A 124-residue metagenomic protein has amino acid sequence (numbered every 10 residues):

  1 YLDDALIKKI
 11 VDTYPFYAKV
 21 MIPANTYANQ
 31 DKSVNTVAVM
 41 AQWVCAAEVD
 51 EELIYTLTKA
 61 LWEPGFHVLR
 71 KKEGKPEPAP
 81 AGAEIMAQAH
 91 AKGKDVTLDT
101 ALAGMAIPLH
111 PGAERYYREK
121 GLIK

Functional and structural regions predicted by a protein language model:
Y1-V44, V49: Pocket-lining segment of extracytoplasmic ligand-binding domains
Q42-E48, L98-I107: Second-shell loop/turn segments in exported
E48-D50, W62-E63: Short Gly/Pro-enriched loop/turn and capping motifs at secondary-structure junctions
E52-A60: Short amphipathic alpha-helical coupling segments at ligand-binding clamshell hinges and other catalytic/signaling
L57, A113-Y117: Residue-level signal for nonpolar/aromatic packing positions in well-ordered secondary structure
L61-T97: Periplasmic-binding protein-like
H110: ATP/nucleoside-binding phosphotransfer catalytic cores, i.e., glycine-rich phosphate-binding loops
I123-K124: Short, solvent-exposed mixed-charge patches
